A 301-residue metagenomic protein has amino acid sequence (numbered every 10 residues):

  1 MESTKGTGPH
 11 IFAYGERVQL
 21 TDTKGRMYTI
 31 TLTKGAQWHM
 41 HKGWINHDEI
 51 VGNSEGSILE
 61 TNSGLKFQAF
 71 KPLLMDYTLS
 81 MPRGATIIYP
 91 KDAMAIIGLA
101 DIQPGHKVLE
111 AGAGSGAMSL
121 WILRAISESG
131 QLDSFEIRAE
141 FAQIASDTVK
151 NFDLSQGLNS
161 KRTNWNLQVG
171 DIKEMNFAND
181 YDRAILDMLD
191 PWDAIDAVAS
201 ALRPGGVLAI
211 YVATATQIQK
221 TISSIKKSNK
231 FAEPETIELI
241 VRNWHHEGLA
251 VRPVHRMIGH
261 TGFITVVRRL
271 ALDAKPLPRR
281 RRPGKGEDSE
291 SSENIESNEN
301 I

Functional and structural regions predicted by a protein language model:
M1-K71: N-terminal auxiliary segments of SAM/dcSAM-dependent transferases
P9-H10, S80-M94: Conserved SAM-binding loop and adjacent beta-strand
G105-G114: Conserved class I S-adenosyl-L-methionine
H106, G130, G206: Glycine-centered, small-residue-biased loops immediately flanking beta-strands in adenine/cofactor-binding cores
S115-E128: Conserved SAM-binding loop of SAM-dependent methyltransferases across substrates and taxa, primarily the Class I
F135-L189: S-adenosyl-L-methionine
I195-F263: C-terminal substrate-binding/active-site "lid" region of AdoMet-derived donor-dependent transferases
K226-K230, V241-I301: Core SAM-dependent methyltransferase catalytic element
